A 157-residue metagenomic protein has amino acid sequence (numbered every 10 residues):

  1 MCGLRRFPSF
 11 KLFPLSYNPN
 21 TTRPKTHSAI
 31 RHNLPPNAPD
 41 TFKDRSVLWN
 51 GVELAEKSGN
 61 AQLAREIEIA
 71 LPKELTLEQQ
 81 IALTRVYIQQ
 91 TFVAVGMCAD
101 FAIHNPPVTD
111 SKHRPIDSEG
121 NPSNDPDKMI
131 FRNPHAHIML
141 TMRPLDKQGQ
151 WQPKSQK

Functional and structural regions predicted by a protein language model:
M1-K157: N-terminal nicking endonuclease/strand-transfer module with a His-rich metal-binding environment and a catalytic Tyr
